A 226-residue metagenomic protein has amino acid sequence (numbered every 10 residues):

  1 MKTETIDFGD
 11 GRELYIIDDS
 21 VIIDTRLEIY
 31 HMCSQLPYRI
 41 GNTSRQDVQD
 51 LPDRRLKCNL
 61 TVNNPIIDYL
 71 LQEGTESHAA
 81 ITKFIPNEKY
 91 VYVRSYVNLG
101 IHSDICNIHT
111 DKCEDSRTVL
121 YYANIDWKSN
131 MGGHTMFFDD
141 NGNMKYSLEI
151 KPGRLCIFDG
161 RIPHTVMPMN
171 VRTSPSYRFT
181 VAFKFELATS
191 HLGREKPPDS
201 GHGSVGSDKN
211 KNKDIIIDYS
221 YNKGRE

Functional and structural regions predicted by a protein language model:
M1-G11, E195-E226: Fe(II)/2-oxoglutarate
M1-N87, R225: Non-heme Fe(II)/2-oxoglutarate
K2-G9, K57, E73, S95 (+3 more regions): Alpha-helical context
D19-S20, D24, M32, T43 (+4 more regions): Compositionally biased, intrinsically disordered low-complexity segments
D24, D115-R117, V205, G224: A ubiquitous, low-specificity "background" feature that marks scattered single residues across proteins without
T25, S44, D53-R54, V93 (+4 more regions): Short, intrinsically disordered low-complexity segments
S44-Q46, L60-V62, I66, L70 (+5 more regions): Membrane-topology and secretion signals of cell-surface/extracellular proteins
T82, N87-G203, I217: Catalytic core of non-heme Fe(II) oxygenases with the double-stranded beta-helix
